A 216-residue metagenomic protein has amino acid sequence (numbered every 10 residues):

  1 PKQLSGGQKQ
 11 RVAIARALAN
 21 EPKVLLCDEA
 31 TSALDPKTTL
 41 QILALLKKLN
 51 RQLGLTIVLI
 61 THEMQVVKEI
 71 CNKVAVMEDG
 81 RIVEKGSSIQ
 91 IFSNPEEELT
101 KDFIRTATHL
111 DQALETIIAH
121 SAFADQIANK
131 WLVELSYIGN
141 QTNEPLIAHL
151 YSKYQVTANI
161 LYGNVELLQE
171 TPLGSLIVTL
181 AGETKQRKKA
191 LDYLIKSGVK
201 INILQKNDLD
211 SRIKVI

Functional and structural regions predicted by a protein language model:
P1-L4, Q8: Conserved ABC ATPase signature
K2, N20, C27: Conserved signature/switch motifs of ABC ATPase nucleotide-binding domains
I14: Hydrophobic anchor residue at the start of the ABC signature
P36-T38: Helix N-cap at the start of a conserved alpha-helix in ABC-type nucleotide-binding domains
L40-L53: Helical segment within the ABC ATPase nucleotide-binding domain
V67-E69: A short, surface-exposed alpha-helical micro-motif characterized by mixed small hydrophobic and charged/polar residues
K85-G86, N94: ABC ATPase "signature
